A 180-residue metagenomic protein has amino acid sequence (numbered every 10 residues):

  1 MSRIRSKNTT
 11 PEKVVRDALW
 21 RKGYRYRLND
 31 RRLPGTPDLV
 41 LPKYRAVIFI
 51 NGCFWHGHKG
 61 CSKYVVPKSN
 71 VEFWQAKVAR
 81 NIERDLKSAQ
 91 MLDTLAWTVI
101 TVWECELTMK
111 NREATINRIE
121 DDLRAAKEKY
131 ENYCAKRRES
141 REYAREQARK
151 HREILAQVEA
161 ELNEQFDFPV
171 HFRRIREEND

Functional and structural regions predicted by a protein language model:
M1-T101, C105-E142, D180: Nucleic-acid endo/exonuclease domains
H56-H58, H151, H171: Histidine (H) residue identity feature
A126-E164: Basic, mixed-charge low-complexity alpha-helical segments
E159-D180: Long, low-complexity, intrinsically disordered segments
